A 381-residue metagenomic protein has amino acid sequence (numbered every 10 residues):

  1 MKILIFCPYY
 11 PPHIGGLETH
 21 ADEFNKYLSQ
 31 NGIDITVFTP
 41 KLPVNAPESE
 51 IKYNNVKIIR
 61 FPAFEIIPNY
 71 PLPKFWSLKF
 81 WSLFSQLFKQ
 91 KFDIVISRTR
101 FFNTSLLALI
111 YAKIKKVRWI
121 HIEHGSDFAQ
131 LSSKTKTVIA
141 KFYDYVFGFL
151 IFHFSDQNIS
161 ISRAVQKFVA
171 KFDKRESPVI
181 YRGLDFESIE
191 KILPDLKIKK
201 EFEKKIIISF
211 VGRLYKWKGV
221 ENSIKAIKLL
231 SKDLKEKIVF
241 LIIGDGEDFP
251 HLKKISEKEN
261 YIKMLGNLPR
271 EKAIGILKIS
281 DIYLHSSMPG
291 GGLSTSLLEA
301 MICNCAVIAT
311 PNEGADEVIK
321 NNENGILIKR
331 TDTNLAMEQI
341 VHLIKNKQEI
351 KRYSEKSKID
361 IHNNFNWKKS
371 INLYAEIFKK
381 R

Functional and structural regions predicted by a protein language model:
L4, E201-K218, I224-K228, L241: Conserved donor-binding/catalytic core segment of Leloir-type glycosyltransferases
K41, A164, G183: Carbohydrate-associated surface elements
K52-Y53, R60-I110, I114, K141-H153 (+1 more regions): An amphipathic, basic-hydrophobic alpha-helix
R118, F128-L150, K167: Nucleotide-sugar donor phosphate/pyrophosphate-binding loop at the beta->alpha transition of glycosyltransferases
P250-E271: Nucleotide-activated donor-binding/catalytic signature segment of Leloir-type glycosyltransferases, i.e., the conserved
N267-L268, G275-S280: Short alpha-helical donor nucleotide-sugar binding micro-motif in glycosyltransferases
A306-A309: Short hydrophobic beta-strand element within catalytic cores of glycosyltransferases and related nucleotide-activated
N321-N322, I326-T333, H342-K347: Conserved acidic donor-binding segment of nucleotide-sugar-dependent glycosyltransferases
